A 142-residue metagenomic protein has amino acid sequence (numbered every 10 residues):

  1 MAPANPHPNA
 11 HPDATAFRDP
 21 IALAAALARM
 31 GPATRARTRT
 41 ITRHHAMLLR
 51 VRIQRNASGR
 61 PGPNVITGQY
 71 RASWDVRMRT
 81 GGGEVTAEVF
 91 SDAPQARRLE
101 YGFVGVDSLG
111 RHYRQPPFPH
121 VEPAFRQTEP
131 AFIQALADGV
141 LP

Functional and structural regions predicted by a protein language model:
M1-P142: Short, Lys/Arg-rich flexible segments
